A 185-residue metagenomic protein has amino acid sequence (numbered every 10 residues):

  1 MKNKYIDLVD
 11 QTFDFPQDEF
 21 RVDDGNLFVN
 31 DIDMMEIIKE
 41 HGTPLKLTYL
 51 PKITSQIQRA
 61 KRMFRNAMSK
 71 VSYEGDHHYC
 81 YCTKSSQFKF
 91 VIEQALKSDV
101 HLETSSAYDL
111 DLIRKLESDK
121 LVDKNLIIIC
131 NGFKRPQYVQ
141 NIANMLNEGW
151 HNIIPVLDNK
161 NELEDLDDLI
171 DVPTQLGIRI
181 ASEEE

Functional and structural regions predicted by a protein language model:
M1-I178, E184: A charged N-terminal "starter" segment
